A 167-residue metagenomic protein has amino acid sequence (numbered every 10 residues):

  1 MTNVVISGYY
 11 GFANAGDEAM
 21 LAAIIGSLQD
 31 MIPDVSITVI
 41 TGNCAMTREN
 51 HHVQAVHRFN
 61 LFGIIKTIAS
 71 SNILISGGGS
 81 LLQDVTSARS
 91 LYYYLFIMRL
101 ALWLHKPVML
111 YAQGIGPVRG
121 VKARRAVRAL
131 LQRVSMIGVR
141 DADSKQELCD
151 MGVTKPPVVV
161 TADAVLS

Functional and structural regions predicted by a protein language model:
M1-S167: Active-site anion-handling motifs in enzyme catalytic cores
